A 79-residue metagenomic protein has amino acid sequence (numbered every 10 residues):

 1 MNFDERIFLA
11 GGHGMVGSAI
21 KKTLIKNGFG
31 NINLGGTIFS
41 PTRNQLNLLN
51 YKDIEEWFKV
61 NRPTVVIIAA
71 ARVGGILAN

Functional and structural regions predicted by a protein language model:
M1-N79: N-terminal Rossmann-like NAD(P)+-binding domain of SDR-like oxidoreductases, especially those catalyzing
